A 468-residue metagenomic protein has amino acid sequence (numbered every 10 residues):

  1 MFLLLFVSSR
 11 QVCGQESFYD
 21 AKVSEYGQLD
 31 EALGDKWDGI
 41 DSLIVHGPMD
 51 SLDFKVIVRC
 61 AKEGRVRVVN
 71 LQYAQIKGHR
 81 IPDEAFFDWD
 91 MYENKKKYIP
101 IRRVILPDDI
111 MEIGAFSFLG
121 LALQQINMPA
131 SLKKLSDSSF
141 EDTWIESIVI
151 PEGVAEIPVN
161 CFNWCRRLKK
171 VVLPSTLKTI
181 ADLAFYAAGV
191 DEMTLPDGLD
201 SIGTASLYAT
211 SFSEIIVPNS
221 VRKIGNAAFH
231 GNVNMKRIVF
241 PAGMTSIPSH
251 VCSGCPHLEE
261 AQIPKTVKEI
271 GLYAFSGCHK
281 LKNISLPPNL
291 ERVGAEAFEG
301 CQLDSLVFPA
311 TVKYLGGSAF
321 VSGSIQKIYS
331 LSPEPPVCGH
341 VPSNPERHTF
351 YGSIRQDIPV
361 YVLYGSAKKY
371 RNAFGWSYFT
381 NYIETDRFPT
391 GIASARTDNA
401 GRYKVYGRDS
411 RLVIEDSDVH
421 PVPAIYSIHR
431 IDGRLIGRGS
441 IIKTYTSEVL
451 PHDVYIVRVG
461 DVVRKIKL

Functional and structural regions predicted by a protein language model:
M1-E16: Bacterial Sec-dependent N-terminal signal peptides
C13-F18, I383-N399: Low-complexity, Pro/Thr/Ser/Gly/Ala-rich linker/spacer regions in secreted, extracellular modular proteins
E16-S24, D41-M49, V66-H79, Y92-E112 (+12 more regions): Structural signature of tandem-repeat unit edges
S17-L33, S440-T444: A short, well-structured beta->alpha microelement
G27-K36, L52-A61, R80-A85, A115-F116 (+6 more regions): Short, T/G/N/S-enriched strand-turn elements that build extracellular solenoid repeat scaffolds
A85, G114-S117, S136-S139, P158-C161 (+8 more regions): Consensus positions within tandem repeat domains that build extended binding/scaffold surfaces
R347-T390: Membrane-proximal C-terminal cap and juxtamembrane stalk of leucine-rich repeat ectodomains
A393-L468: C-terminal outer-membrane/trafficking sorting elements
